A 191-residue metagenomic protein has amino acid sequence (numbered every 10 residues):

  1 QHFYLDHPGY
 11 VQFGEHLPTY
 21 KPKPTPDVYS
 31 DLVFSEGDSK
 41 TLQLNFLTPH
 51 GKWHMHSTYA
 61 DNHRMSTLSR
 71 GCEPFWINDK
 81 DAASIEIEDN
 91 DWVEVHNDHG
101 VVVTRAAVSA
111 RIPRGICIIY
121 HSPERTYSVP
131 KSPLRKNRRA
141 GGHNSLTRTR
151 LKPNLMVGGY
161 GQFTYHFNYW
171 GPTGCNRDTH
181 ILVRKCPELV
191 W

Functional and structural regions predicted by a protein language model:
Q1-N62: Long, low-complexity segments enriched in small/aliphatic residues
N62-W76, K80-W191: Long, contiguous, secondary-structure-rich segments that constitute the structural scaffold of globular domains
